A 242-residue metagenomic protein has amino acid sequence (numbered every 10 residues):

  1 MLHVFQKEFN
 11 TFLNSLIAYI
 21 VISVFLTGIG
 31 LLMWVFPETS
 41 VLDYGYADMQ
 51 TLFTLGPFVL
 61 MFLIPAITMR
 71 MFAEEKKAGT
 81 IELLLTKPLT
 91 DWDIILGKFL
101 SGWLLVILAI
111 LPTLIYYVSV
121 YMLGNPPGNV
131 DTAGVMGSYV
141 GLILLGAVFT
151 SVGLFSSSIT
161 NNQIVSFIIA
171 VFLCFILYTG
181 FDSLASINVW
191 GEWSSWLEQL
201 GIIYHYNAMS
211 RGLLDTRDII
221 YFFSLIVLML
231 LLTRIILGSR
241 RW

Functional and structural regions predicted by a protein language model:
M1-L63, I115, R217-W242: Hydrophobic alpha-helical transmembrane segments
L16, I22-V24, S101-I110, I169-L184: Hydrophobic alpha-helical membrane-insertion segments
G30-W34, Y46-V59, S101-N161: Secretory targeting signals
T39-Q50, S166-I236: Terminal transmembrane helical anchor/hairpin motif
P65-L85, F99: Transmembrane helix boundary and interhelical loop/hinge segments in multi-pass membrane proteins
A66, R70, L114, V118 (+4 more regions): Transmembrane alpha-helix boundary and packing residues in multipass membrane permease domains and related
D91-W92, Q163: Alpha-helix N-cap/start motif
